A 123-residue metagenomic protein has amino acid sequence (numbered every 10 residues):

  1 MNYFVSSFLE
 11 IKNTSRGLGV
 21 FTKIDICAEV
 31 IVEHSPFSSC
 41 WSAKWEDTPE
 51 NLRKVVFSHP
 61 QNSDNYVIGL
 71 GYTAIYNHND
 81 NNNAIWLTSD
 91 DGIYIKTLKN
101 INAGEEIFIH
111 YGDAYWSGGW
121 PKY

Functional and structural regions predicted by a protein language model:
M1-Y123: Conserved catalytic SET/PR domain of SAM-dependent protein methyltransferases, capturing the structural core that binds
